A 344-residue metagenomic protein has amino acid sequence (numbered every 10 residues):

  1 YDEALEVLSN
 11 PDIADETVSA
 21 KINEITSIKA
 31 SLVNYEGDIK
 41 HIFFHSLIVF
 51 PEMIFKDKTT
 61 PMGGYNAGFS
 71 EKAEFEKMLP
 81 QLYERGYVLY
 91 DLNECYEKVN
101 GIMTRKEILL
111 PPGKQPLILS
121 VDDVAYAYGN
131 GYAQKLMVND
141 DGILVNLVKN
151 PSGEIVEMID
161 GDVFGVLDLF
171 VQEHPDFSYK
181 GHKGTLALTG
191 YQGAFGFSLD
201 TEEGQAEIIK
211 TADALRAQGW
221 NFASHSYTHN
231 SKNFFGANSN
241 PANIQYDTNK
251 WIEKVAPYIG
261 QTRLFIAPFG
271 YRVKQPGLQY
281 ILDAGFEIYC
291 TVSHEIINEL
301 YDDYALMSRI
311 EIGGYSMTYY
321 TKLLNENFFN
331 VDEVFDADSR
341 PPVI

Functional and structural regions predicted by a protein language model:
Y1-K29: Beta-rich interaction/scaffold domains
S31-L92, T104-L119, Y128-G131, A217 (+1 more regions): C-terminal active-site subregion of NodB/CE4 polysaccharide deacetylases
D38-A214, Q218: Active-site beta->alpha N-cap acidic-glycine motif
N93-N100, A187-G190, S226-T228, I266-Y271 (+1 more regions): Short, solvent-exposed turn/loop segments enriched in Gly/Ser/Thr/Pro and often Arg
T185-A187, A223, Y289-C290: Structural detector of well-ordered beta-strand residues that form the stable sheet scaffold of enzyme domains
F195-G196, S231-F235: A short acidic, helix-capping loop that chelates divalent metal ions and anchors anionic groups
A212, R216-N230: Aromatic- and acid-rich polysaccharide-binding/catalytic face of secreted or lumenal carbohydrate-active enzymes
